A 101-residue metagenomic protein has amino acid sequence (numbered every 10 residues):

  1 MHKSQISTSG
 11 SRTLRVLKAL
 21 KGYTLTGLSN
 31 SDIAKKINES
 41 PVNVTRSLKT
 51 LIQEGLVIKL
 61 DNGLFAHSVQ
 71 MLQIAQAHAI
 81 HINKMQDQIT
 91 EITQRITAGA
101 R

Functional and structural regions predicted by a protein language model:
M1-H2: Short, intrinsically disordered or compositionally biased N-terminal tails of bacterial proteins
Q5-L72: N-terminal helix-turn-helix
Q73-A77: Short, charged/polar, Gly/Pro-enriched secondary-structure boundary elements
I80-R101: Amphipathic alpha-helical dimerization/coiled-coil segments that flank or bridge DNA-binding/regulatory modules
